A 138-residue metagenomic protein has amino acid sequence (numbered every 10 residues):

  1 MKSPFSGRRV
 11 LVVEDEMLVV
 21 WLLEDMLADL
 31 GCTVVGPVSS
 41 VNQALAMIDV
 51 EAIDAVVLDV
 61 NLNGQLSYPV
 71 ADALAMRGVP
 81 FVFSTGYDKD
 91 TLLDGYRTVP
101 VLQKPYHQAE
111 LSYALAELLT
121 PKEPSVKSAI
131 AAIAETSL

Functional and structural regions predicted by a protein language model:
M1-R9, H107-L138: Non-catalytic signal-transmission and effector/linker regions of two-component phosphorelay proteins
E14: Conserved acidic carboxylate
M17-G36: Two-component/phosphorelay signaling modules centered on CheY-like receiver
P37-A55: Acidic, metal-coordinating helix/loop segments flanking the phosphotransfer/catalytic sites of two-component signaling
S40, G64-P69: Acidic catalytic/metal-coordinating carboxylates
D59: Active-site residues of response regulator receiver
K104: A Lys-centered signature of the CheY-like receiver
